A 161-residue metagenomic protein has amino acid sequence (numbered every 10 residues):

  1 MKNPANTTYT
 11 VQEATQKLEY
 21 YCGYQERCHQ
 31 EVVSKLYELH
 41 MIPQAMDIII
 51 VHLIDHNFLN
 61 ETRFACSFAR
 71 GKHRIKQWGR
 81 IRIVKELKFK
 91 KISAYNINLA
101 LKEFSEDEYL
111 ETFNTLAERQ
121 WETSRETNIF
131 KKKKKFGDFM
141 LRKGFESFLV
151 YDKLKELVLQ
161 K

Functional and structural regions predicted by a protein language model:
M1-K161: An alpha-helical, amphipathic repeat domain used for nucleic-acid recognition, typified by the mTERF helical solenoid
